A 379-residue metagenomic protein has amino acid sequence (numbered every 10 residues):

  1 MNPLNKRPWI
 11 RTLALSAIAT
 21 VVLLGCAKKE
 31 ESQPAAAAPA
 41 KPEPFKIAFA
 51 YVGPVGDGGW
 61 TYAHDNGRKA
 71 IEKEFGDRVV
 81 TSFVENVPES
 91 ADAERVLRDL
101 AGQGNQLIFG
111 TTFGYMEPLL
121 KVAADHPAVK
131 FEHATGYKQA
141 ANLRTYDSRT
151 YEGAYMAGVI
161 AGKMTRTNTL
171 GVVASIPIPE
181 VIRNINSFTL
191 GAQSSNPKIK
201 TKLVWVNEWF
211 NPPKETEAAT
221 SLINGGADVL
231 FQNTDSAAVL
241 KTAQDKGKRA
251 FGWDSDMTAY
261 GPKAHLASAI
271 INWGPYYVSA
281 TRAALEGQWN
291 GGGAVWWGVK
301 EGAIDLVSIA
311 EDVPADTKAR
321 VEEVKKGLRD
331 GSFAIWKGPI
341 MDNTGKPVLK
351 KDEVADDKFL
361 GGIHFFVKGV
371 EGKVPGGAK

Functional and structural regions predicted by a protein language model:
N2-A14: Bacterial N-terminal signal peptides that target proteins for export
S16-T20: Alpha-helical transmembrane segments
V22-G25: C-terminal motif of bacterial Sec signal peptides marking the signal peptidase cleavage site
A27-K379: A residue-level marker of the well-folded mature domains of exported/periplasmic proteins
